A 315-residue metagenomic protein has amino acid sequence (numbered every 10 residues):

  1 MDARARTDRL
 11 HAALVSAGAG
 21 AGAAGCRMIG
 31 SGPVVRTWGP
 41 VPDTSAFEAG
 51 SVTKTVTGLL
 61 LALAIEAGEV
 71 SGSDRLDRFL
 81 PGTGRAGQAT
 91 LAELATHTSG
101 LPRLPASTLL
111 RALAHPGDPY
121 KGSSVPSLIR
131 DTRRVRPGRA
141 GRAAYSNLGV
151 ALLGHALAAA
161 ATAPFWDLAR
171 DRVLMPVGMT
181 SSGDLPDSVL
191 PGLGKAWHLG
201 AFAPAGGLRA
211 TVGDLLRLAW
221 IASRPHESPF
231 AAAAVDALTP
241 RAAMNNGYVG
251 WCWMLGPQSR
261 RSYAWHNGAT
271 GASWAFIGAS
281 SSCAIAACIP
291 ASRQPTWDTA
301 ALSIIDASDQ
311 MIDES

Functional and structural regions predicted by a protein language model:
M1-W38, T44-E48, T53, A158 (+4 more regions): Catalytic loop of the DD-peptidase/beta-lactamase superfamily, centered on the K-T-G motif and neighboring
R4-A5, V15-A23, I29, V41-N147 (+2 more regions): Active-site-proximal loop and beta-strand segments within enzyme catalytic domains
T57-G58, L148-G154, G213-R217: Well-ordered alpha-helical segments within folded domains of soluble proteins
A62-A64, L153-A159, A222: Well-ordered alpha-helical scaffold segments within catalytic/enzyme domains
L63-P81, A160-P186, E227-V235: Short, well-structured active-site flanking segments
T83-A89, G100-A106, P176-L185, R241-V249: Secretory-pathway/luminal and periplasmic proteins that interact with or process carbohydrate-rich
T90, G149, T180-W197: Mid-domain, small-residue-enriched loop/turn segments at the edges of structured enzyme/sensor domains
H97-G100, R134, D171, M175-M179 (+1 more regions): Glycine-rich, acidic and aromatic/proline-enriched surface loops and short helix-turn segments that act as binding
